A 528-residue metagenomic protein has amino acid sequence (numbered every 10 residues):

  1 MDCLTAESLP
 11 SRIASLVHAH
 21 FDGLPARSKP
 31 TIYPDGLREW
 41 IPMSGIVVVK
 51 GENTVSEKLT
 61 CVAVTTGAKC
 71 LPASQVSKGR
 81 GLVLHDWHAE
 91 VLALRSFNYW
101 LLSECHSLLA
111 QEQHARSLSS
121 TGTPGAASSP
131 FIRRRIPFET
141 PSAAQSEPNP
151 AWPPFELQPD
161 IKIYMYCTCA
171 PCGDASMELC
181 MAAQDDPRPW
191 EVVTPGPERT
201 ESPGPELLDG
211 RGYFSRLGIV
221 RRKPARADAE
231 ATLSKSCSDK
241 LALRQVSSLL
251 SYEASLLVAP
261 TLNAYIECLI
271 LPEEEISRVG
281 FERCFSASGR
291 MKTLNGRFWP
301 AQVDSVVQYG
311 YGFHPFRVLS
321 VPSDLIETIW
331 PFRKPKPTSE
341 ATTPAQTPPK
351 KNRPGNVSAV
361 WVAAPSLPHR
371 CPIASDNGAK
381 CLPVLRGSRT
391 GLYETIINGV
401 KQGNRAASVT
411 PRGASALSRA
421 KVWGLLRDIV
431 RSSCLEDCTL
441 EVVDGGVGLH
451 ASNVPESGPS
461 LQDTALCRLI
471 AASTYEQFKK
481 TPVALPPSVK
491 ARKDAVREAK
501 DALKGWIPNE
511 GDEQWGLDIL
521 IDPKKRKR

Functional and structural regions predicted by a protein language model:
M1-R528: Catalytic cores of nucleic-acid editing and processing enzymes, centered on the cytidine/adenosine deaminase
